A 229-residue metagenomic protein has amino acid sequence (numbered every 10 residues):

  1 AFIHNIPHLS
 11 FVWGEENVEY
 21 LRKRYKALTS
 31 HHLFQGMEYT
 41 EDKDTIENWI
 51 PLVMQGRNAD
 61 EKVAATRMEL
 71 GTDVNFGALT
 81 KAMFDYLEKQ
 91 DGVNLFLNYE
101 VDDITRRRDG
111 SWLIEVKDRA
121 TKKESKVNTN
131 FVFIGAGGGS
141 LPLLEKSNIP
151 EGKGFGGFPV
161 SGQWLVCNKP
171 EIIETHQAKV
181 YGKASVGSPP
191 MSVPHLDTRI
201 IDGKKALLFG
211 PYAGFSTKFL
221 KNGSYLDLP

Functional and structural regions predicted by a protein language model:
A1-P51, A206, L226: Dinucleotide-binding Rossmann-like beta1-alpha1 core, especially the glycine-rich loop that anchors the ADP
N5-P7, S161-Q163, S192, K205: Residues that flank catalytic or metal-binding motifs in active/ligand-binding sites
E16-E19, S140-L141, I172, G214-F219: Short, acidic Gly/Pro/Ser/Thr-rich loop/turn segments
K62-L70, A206-P211: Short, hydrophobic/proline-enriched secondary-structure or compact coil segments at domain edges
A65-F131, A136: Helical element adjacent to the flavin cofactor pocket in flavoenzyme catalytic cores
I134-I149: Flavin (primarily FAD) binding-site architecture
E151-K179: Central beta-strand plus flanking loop segment that forms part of the substrate or channel wall within the catalytic
I173, Q177-P229: Active-site lid/adjacent beta-loop-alpha segment flanking the redox-cofactor pocket in flavoenzymes
